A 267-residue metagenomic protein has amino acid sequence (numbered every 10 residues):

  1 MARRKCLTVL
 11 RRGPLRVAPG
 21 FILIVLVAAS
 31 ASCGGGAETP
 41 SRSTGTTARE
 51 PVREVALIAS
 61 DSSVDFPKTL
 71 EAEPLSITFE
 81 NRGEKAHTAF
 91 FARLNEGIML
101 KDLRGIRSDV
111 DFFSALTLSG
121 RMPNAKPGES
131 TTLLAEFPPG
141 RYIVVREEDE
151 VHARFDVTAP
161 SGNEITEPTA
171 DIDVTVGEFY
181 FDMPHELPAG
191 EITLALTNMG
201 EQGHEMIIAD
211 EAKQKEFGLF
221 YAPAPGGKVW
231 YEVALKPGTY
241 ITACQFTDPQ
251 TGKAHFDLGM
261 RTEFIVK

Functional and structural regions predicted by a protein language model:
M1-L15: N-terminal secretory signal peptides that target proteins for export/translocation
R12-V25, G35: Sec-dependent N-terminal signal peptides
A28-S32: C-terminal motif of bacterial Sec signal peptides marking the signal peptidase cleavage site
C33-V52: Short, low-complexity, disordered segments immediately C-terminal to signal peptides in bacterial exported proteins
A56-A59, S63, K68-A72, T78-A89 (+5 more regions): Extracellular/periplasmic metallocenter environments
P74-L75, N81-S108, L187-E216: Contiguous segments within soluble domain cores/interaction surfaces
S119, K213-Y221: Extracellular beta-sheet repeat scaffolds used for adhesion and glycan interaction
